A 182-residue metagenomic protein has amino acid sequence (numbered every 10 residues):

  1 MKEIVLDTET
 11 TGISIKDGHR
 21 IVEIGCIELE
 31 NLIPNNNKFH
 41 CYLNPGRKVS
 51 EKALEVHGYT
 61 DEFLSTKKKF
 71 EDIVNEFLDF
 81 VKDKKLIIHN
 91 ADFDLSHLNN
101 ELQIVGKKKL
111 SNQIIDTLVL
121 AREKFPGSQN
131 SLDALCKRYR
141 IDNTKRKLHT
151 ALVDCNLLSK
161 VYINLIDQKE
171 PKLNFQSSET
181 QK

Functional and structural regions predicted by a protein language model:
M1-N112, R122-F125, A134-L148: Conserved non-catalytic scaffold segment of RNase H-like nuclease domains
I87, Q129, T180: Active-site-adjacent betaalpha module
I115-E123, E179-K182: Short, flexible loop segments at boundaries between secondary-structure elements
V119-R122, K137, K160-I163: Generic alpha-helical structural context detector
D142-T150, K172-S177: Cysteine endopeptidase catalytic domains of the caspase/legumain-like
T150-I163: Acidic, divalent-metal-coordinating active-site segment for phosphoryl/phosphodiester hydrolysis, typified by short
N164-K182: Acidic two-metal-ion nuclease catalytic site recognized across multiple nuclease folds, prominently DnaQ/RNase D-T
